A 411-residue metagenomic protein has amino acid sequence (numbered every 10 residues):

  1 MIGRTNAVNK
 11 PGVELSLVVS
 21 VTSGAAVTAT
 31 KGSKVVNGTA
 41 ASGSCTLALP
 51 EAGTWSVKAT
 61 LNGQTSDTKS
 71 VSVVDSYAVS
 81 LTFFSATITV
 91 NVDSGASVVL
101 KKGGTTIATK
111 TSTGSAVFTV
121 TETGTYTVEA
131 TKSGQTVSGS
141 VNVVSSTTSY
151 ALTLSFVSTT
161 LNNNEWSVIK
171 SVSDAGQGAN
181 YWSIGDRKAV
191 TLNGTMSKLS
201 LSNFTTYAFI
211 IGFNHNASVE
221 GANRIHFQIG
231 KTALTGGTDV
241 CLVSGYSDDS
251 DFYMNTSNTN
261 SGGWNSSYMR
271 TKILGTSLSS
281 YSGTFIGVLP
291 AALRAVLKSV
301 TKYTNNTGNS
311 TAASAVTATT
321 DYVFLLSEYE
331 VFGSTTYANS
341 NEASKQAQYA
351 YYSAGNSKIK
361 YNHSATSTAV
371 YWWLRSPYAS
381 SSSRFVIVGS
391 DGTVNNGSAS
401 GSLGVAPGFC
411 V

Functional and structural regions predicted by a protein language model:
M1-A7, T60-F84, T131-S158: Structured interaction patches on ligand/partner-binding surfaces of diverse proteins
G12, S42, A52, V73-S76 (+3 more regions): Solvent-exposed, conformationally flexible loop/turn segments
V13-S23, L81, A86-V92: A short, amphipathic beta-strand motif
S20-A26, A52-G53, N91-S97, T123: Short proline/glycine-enriched turn/loop motifs at strand-loop junctions of beta-rich domains
S23, K31-S33, G63, K102-G104 (+1 more regions): Solvent-exposed strand-loop boundary residues in beta-sheet-rich modules
K31-A48, K102-A116: Short, acidic Ser/Thr/Gly-rich low-complexity loop/linker segments typical of extracellular and cell-surface proteins
T46-G63, E122-G134: A short, solvent-exposed beta-strand micro-motif common in secreted/extracellular proteins
V157-V411: Collagenous Gly-X-Y triple-helix signature in extracellular proteins
